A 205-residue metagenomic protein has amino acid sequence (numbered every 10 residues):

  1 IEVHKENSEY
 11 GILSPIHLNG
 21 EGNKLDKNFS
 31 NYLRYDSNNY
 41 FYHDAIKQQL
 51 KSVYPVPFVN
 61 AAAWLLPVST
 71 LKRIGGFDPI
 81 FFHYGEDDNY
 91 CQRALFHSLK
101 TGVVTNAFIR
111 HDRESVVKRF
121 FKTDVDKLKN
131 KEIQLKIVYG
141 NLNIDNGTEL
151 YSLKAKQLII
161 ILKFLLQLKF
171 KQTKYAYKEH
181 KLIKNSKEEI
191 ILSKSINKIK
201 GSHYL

Functional and structural regions predicted by a protein language model:
I1-L33: Conserved donor NDP-sugar-binding/catalytic core segment of glycosyltransferases
E2-V3, N89-R93, N130-I137: Alpha-helical elements of Rossmann-like donor-binding domains used by nucleotide-donor carbohydrate transfer enzymes
I12-S14, S37-A45, A63-L65: Conserved hydrophobic/aromatic beta-strand scaffold that supports enzyme active sites
N19, F108-I109: Conserved beta-strand edge residues that scaffold enzyme active sites
L33-V56: Short, flexible, basic/aromatic active-site loop/helix in glycosyltransferases
P57-G75, I80-F108: A short, conserved alpha-helix in the catalytic core of glycosyltransferases
F82, F96-K100, R110-I133: Nucleotide-sugar-dependent glycosyltransferase catalytic core
D124-I133, L142-L205: Non-catalytic, C-terminal membrane-associated alpha-helical segments of glycosyltransferases
